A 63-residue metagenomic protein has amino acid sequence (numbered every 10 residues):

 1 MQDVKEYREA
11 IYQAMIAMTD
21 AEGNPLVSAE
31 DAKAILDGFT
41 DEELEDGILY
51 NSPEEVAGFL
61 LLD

Functional and structural regions predicted by a protein language model:
M1-V27: N-terminal acidic leader/helix
A14-A21, G38, E42, D63: Surface-exposed polar/charged interaction patches
P25-D41, A57: Short, well-structured alpha-helical segments
T40-D63: Short, charged early-sequence alpha-helical segments and their helix-coil boundaries
